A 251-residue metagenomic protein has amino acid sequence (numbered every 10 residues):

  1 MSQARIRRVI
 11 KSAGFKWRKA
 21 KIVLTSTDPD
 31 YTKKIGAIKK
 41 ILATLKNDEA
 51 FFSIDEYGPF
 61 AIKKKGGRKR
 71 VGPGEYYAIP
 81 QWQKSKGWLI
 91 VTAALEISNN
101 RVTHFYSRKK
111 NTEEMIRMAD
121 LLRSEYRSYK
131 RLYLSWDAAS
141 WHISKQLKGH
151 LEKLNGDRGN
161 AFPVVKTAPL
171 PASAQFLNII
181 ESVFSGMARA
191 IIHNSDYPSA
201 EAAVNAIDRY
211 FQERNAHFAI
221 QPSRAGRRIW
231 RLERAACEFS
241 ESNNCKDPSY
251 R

Functional and structural regions predicted by a protein language model:
M1-T27, A50, E56-P59: Conserved short alpha-helical interface segments
I35-D120: Extended, low-complexity cationic-aromatic segments
Y77-Q83, N155-I179, S195-Y197: RNase H-like polynucleotidyl transferase catalytic core
V102, I179-A202, E213-N215: Active-site proximal helix-loop segment of RNase H-like, two-metal nucleases, encompassing DDE(D)
E113-Y133: Short, basic/hydrophobic alpha-helical segments
Y129-I143, L170-S173: Acidic/histidine-rich, metal-coordinating catalytic segments
L151, A202-R251: C-terminal domain-tail junction helix/linker
